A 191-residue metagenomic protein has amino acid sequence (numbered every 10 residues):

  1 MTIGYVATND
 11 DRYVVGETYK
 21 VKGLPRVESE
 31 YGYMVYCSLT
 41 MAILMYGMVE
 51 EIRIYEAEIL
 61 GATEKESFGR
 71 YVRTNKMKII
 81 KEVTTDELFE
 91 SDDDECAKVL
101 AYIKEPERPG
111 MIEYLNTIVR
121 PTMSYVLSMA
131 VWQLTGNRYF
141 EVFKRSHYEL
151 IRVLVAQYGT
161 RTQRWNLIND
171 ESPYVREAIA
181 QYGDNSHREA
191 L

Functional and structural regions predicted by a protein language model:
M1-L191: Short, glycine-biased loop/turn motifs at secondary-structure junctions and in low-complexity Ser/Thr/Pro-rich termini
